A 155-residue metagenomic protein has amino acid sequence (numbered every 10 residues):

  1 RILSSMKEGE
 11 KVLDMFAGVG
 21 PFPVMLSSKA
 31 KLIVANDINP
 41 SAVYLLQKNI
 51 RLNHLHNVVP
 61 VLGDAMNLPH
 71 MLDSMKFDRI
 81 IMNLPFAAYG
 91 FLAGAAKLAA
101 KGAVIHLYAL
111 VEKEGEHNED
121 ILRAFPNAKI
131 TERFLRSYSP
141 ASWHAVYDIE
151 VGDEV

Functional and structural regions predicted by a protein language model:
R1-V155: Rossmann-like S-adenosyl-L-methionine
